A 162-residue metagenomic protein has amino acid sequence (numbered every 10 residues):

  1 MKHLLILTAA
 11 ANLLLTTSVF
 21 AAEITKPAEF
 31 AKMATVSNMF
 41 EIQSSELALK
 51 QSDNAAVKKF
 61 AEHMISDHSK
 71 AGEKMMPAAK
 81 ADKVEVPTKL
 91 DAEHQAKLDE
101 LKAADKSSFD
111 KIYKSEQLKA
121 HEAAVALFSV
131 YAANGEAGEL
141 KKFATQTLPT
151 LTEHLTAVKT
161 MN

Functional and structural regions predicted by a protein language model:
K2-N162: His/Met- and acidic-residue-enriched segments that coordinate or traffic transition-metal cofactors and support
